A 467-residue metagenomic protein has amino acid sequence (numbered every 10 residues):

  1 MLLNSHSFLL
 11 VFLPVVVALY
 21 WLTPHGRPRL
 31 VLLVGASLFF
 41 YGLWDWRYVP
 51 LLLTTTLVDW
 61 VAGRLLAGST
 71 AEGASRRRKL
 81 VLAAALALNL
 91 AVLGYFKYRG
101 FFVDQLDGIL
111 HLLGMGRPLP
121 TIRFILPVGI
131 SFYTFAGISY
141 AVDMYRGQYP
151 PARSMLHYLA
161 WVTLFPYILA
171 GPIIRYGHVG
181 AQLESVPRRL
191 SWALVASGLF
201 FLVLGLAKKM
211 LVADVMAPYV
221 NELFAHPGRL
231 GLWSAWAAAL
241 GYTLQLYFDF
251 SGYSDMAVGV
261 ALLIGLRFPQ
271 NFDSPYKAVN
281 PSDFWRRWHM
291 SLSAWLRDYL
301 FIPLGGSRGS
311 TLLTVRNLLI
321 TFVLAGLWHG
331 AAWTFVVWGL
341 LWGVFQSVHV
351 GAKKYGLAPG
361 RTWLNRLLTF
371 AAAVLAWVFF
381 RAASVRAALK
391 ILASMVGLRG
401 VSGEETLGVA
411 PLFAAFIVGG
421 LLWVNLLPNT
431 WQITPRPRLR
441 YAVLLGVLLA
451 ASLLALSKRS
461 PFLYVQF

Functional and structural regions predicted by a protein language model:
M1-L426, I433-Q466: Membrane-embedded transmembrane alpha-helical bundles that form the catalytic cores of multi-pass lipid-modifying
